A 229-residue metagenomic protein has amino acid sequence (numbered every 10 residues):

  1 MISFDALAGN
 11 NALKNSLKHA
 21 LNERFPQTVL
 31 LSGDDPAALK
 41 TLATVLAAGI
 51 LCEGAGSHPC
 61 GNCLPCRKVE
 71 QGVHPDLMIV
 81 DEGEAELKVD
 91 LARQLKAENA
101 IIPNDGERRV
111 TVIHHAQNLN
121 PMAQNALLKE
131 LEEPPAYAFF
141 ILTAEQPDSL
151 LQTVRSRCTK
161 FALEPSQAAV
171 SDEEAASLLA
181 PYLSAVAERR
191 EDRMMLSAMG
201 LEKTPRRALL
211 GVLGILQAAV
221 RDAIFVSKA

Functional and structural regions predicted by a protein language model:
M1-G49, S57, L64-K68, A136-A229: Charged, glycine-rich active-site and insertion segments that engage polyanionic ligands
N15-A20, V89-V110, N118, M122-E130: Conserved alpha-helical scaffold flanking the Walker A/P-loop in AAA+ ATPase domains
R24-F25, E70-H74, N104-E107, P134-Y137: Short loop/turn elements that form and flank the Walker-type P-loop nucleotide-binding site in RecA-like NTPase cores
A48, C52, K129: Short, well-ordered alpha-helices that flank and scaffold nucleotide-derived cofactor binding pockets
C60-K88: AAA+/P-loop NTPase substrate/partner-engagement loops
L91, T111, H115, L119 (+4 more regions): Helical "lid/switch" subdomain of P-loop NTPase nucleotide-binding domains
